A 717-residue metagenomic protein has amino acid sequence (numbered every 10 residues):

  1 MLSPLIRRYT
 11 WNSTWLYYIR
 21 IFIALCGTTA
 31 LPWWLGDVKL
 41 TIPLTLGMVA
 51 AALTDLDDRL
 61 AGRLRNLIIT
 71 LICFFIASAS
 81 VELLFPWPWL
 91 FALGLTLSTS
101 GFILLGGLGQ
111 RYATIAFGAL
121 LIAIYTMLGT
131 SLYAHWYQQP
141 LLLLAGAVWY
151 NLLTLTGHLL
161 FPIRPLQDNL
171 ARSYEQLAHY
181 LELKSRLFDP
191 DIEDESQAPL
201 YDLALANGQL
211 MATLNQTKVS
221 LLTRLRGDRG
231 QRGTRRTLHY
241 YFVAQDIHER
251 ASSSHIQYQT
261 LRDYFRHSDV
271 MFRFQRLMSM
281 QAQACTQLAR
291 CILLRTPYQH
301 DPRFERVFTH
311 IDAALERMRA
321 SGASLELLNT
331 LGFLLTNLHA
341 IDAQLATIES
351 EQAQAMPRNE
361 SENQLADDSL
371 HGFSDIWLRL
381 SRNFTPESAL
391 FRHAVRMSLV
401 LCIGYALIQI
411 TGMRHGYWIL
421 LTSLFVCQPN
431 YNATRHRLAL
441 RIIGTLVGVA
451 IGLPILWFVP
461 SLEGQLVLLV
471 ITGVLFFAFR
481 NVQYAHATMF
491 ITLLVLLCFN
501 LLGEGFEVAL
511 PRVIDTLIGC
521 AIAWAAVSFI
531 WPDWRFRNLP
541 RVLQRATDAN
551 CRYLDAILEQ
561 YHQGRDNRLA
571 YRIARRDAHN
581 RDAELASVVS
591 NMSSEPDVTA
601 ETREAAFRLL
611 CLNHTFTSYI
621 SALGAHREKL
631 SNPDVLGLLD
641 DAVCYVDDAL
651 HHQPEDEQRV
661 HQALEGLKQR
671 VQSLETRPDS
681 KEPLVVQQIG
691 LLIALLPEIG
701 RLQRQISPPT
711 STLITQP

Functional and structural regions predicted by a protein language model:
M1-I19, A30, W34, D55-L56 (+5 more regions): Long, hydrophobic alpha-helical segments that serve as membrane-spanning/inserting helices
I6-Y18, I23-Y137, N151: Helix-loop-helix transmembrane hairpins and adjacent membrane-interface loops of multi-pass inner-membrane proteins
C26-W34, F75-L83, S100-L104, A123-M127 (+11 more regions): Alpha-helical transmembrane segments of multipass membrane proteins
L31-L46, S80-L97, Q139-A145, L407-I419 (+2 more regions): Structural signature of hydrophobic alpha-helical transmembrane segments
L35-G36, G372-V474, L493: Core alpha-helical transmembrane segments of integral membrane proteins
T114, G118-Q139, L496-R512, I530-P532: Transmembrane helix-loop junctions at the membrane interface of multipass transporters and ion channels
L143, A147-D168, A521, A526-R537: Transmembrane signal-anchor/signal-peptide helices with a preference for the extracytoplasmic
P454-S593, D597-E601, L610: Generic detector of multi-pass transmembrane helix bundles and their immediately adjacent loops in polytopic membrane
